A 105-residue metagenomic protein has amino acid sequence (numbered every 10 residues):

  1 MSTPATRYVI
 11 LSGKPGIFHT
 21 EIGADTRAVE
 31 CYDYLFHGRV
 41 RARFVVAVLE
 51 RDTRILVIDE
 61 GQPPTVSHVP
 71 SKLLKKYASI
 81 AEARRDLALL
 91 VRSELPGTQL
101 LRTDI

Functional and structural regions predicted by a protein language model:
S2-I17, H37-K72, L89-R92, Q99-I105: Short aromatic-glycine-(Arg/Gly/Cys) micro-motifs in beta-strand/loop hairpins
E21-R27: Aromatic (Trp/Tyr) and acidic
T26, G97-T98: Intrinsically disordered, low-complexity regions
L74-A78: Conserved aromatic
A81-L87: Short amphipathic alpha-helices within nucleic acid-binding modules
R84, L95-P96: Amphipathic alpha-helical binding modules
